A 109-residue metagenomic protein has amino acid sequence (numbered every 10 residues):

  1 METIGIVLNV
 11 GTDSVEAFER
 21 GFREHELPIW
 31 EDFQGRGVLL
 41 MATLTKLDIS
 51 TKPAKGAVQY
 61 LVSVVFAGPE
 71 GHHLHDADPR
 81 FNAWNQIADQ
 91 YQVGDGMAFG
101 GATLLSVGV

Functional and structural regions predicted by a protein language model:
M1-E2, E24: A generic alpha-helix surface/boundary motif
E2-G11, M41-F81: Short, well-ordered beta-strand segments in beta-rich or mixed alpha/beta enzyme and ligand-binding folds
S14-L44, N82-N85: Short amphipathic alpha-helical segments
I29-Q34, F66-E70, Q86-Y91: Glycine-rich loops and low-complexity Gly/Arg-rich segments that provide flexible linkers or classic glycine-based
V38-Q59, N82-V109: Glycine-rich beta-strand-turn "strand-cap" elements at beta-sheet edges
